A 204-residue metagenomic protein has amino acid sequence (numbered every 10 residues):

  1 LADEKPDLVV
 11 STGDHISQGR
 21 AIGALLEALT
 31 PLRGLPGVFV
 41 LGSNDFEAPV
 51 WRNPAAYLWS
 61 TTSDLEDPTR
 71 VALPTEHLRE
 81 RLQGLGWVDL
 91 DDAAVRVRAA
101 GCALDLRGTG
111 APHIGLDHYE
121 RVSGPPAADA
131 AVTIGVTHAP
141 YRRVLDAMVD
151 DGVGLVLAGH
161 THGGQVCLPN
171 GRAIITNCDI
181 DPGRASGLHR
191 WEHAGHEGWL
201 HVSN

Functional and structural regions predicted by a protein language model:
L1-R98: Core catalytic region of metal-dependent phosphoesterases/phosphodiesterases, especially metallo-beta-lactamase-like
E4, L29-G34, P125-D129, M148-D151: Short, conserved loop/helix-junction motifs that constitute active-site signature segments in enzyme catalytic cores
L8-D14, G37-S43, L90-D92, I134-H138 (+2 more regions): Active-site neighborhood of phospho(di)ester-bond hydrolases with catalytic His/Asp-centered motifs
A21-I22, P49-R52, D117-Y119, L145-M148 (+1 more regions): Short, well-ordered secondary-structure micro-motifs
G86, A103, G152-V156: Glycine-enriched alpha-helix->loop->beta-strand junction motifs that scaffold or abut catalytic
W87-V88, A94-L106, A128-V132, R190-L200: Beta-strand-turn-beta hairpins that frame and shape the catalytic cleft of phosphate-ester-processing enzymes
P112-A127, V136-V156: Active-site-proximal loop/helix segments of hydrolase catalytic cores
P140-N204: Conserved beta-sheet core of the metallophosphoesterase superfamily
